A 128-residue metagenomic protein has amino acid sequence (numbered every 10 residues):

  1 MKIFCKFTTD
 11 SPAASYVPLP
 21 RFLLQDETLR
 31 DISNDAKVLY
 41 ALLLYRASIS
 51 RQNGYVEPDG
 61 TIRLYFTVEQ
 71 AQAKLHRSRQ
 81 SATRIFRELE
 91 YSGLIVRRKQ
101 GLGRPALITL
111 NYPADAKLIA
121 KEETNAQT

Functional and structural regions predicted by a protein language model:
M1-Q25: An N-terminal low-complexity regulatory-tail signal and nearby short nucleic-acid-interaction modules
K2-C5, P113-T128: Charged low-complexity intrinsically disordered patches
T9, L29, N34, A47-L110 (+1 more regions): Winged helix-turn-helix DNA-binding recognition segment
Y16, D35-K37: A short glycine-rich, His/Asp/Glu-containing loop-to-beta-strand
P20, T109-N111, E122: Residues in well-ordered beta-strands of folded domains
L39-L43: Short alpha-helical "packing" element that flanks the helix-turn-helix/winged-helix DNA-binding module
